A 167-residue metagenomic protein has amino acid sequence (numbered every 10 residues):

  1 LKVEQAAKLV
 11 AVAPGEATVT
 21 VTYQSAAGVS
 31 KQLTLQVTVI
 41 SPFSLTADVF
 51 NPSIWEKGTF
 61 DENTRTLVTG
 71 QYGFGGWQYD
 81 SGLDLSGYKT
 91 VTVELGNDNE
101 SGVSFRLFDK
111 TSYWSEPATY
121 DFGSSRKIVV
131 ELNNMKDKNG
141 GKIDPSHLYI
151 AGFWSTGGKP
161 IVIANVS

Functional and structural regions predicted by a protein language model:
L1-P42: Extracytoplasmic soluble-region selector
Q5, N63, F122-R126: Ser/Thr- and Asn-enriched, surface-exposed coil loops between beta-strands
E16-T20, T90, H147-I150: Short, conserved beta-strand segments of beta-strand-rich sandwich/propeller modules, principally
I40-T59: Extracellular carbohydrate-recognition regions
E56-F74: Short carbohydrate-recognition loop motifs
T69-G141, S155-N165: Extracellular ligand-binding interfaces
G140-G152: Noncatalytic modules at the cell exterior or secretory-pathway interfaces, chiefly beta-strand-rich lectin/adhesion
A151, V166-S167: Extracellular beta-strand elements of beta-rich domains used for carbohydrate recognition/degradation or cell-matrix
